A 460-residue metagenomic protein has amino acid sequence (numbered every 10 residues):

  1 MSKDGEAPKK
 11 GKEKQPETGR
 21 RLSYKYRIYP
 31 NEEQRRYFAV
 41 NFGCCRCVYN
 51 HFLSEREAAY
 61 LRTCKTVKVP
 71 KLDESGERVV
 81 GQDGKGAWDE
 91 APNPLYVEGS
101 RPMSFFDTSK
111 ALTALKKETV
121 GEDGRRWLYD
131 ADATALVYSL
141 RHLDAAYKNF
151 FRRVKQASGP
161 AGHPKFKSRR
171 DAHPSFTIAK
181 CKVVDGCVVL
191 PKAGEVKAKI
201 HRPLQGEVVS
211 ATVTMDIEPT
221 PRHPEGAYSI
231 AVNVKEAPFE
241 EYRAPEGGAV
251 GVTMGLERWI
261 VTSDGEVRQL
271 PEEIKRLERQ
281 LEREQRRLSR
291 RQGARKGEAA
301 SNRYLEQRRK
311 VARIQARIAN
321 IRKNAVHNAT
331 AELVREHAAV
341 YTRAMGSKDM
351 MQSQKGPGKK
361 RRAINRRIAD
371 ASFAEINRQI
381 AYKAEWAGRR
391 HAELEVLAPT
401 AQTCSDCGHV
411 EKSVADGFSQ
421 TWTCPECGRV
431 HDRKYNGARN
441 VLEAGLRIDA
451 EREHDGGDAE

Functional and structural regions predicted by a protein language model:
S2-L136: Gly/serine-rich nucleotide phosphate-binding loop at the start of the catalytic core of nucleotide/ADP-ribose-handling
K12-P16, I217-E218, K235-E241: Catalytic micro-motifs at enzyme active sites that drive phosphoryl/nucleotidyl and oxygen chemistry
L22, E225-E460: Positively charged, helix-rich recognition surfaces that bind polyanionic ligands
Y26-I28, V196-R202, R268-L270: Generic detection of short hydrophobic beta-strand segments and adjacent strand-loop junctions
Q34, C45, D132-S139, R322-V326 (+1 more regions): Hydrophobic (often cysteine-bearing) scaffold residues that line and stabilize catalytic clefts of nucleotide/cofactor
F52, Y138-F150, Y435-G445: Stable alpha-helical structural segments in soluble proteins, enriched in small hydrophobic residues
L53-Y60, Y147, F151-S158, A344 (+1 more regions): Long, hydrophobic, amphipathic alpha-helical segments used as structural scaffolds
E77-H223, R366, D370: Acidic carboxylate diad motif detector
